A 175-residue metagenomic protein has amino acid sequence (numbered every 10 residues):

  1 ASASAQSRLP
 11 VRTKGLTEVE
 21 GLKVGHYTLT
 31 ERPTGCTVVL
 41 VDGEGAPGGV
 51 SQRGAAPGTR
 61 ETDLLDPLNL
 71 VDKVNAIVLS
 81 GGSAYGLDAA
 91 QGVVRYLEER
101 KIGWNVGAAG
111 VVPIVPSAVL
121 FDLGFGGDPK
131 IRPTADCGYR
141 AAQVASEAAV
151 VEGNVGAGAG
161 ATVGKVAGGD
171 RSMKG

Functional and structural regions predicted by a protein language model:
A1-S2: N-terminal export leaders
Q6-G175: Alpha/propeptide regions of enzymes that mature by internal proteolysis
